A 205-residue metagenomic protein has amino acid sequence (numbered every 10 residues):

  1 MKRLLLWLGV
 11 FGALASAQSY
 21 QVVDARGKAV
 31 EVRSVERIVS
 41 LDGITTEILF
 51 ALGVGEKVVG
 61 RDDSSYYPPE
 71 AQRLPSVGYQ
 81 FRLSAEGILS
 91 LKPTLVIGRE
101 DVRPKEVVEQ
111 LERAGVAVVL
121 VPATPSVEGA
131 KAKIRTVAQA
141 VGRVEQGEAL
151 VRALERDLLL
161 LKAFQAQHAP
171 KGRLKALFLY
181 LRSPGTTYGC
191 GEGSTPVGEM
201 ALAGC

Functional and structural regions predicted by a protein language model:
K2-L6, V10, A15-T46, E145-L179: Bacterial Sec-exported substrate-binding components of ABC uptake systems
S34-V35, V96, V119-T124, R135-E145 (+2 more regions): Second-shell loop/turn segments in exported
E36-V102, V107: A short, structured surface patch at a secondary-structure boundary
V39-D42, A51, F81-R82, E100-P104 (+4 more regions): Solvent-exposed, acidic/flexible segments
T46-F50, P75, E86-S90, E109 (+7 more regions): Solvent-exposed, polar/charged alpha-helical surfaces in well-ordered, non-transmembrane soluble domains, broadly
V54, Q72-R73, A114-G115, A203-G204: Short, structured coil segments at secondary-structure junctions
S64-Y67, T187-C205: Alpha-helical, coiled-coil/dimerization segments enriched in small aliphatic residues
R103-E145, A166: Charged, glycine-enriched surface loops/patches that mediate electrostatic binding to polyanionic ligands
